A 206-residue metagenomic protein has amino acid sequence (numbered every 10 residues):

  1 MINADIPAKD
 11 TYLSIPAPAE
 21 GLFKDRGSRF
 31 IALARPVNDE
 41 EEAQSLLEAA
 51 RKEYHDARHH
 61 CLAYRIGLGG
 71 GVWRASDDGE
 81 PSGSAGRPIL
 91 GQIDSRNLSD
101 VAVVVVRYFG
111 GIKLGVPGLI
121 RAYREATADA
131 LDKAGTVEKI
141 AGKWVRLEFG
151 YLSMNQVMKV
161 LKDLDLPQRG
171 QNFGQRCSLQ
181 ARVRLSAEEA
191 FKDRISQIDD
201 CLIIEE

Functional and structural regions predicted by a protein language model:
M1-S84, G170, Q197, E206: C-terminal regulatory domains involved in ligand/effector binding and gene-expression control
A32-L33, H60-L62, D100-V104, R146 (+1 more regions): Structural motif
A85-A134: Active-site beta-strand/loop microenvironment that shapes enzyme catalytic pockets
T136-S153, L179-A181: Short glycine-/aliphatic-rich beta-strand segments at the starts of folded cytosolic domains
E148-L166: Short amphipathic alpha-helix segments
V157-D163, A190-D199: Short amphipathic alpha-helices in soluble, non-transmembrane regions that often serve as interface/regulatory elements
F173-Q175: N-terminal positively charged helical leader segments and presequences
A181, A187-A190: Terminal, non-globular segments
